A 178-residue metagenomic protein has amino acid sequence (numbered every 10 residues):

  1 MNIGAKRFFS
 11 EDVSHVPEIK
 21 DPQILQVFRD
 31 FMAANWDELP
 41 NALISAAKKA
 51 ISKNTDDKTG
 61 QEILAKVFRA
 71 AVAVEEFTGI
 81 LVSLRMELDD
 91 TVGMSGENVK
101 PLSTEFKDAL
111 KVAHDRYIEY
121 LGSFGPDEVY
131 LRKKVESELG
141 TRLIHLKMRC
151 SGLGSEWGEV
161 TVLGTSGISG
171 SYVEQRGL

Functional and structural regions predicted by a protein language model:
M1-G125, V129-R132, G154-L178: N-terminal organelle-targeting presequences
K134, E138-T141, V162: Charged, alpha-helix-enriched surfaces in structured cytosolic catalytic cores of large nucleotide-utilizing machines
S137-E138, H145, S151, G158: Membrane-proximal amphipathic alpha-helices
R142-I144, Y172: Positively charged, low-complexity, intrinsically disordered RNA-binding extensions
